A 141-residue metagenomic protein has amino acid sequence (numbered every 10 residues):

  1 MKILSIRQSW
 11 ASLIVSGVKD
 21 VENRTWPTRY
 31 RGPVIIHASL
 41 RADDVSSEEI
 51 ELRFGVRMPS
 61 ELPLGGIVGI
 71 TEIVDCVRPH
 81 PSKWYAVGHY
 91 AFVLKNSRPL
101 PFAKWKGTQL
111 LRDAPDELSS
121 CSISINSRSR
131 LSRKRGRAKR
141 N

Functional and structural regions predicted by a protein language model:
M1-N141: Structured alpha/beta reader/binder surfaces that contact nucleic acids or chromatin modification marks
